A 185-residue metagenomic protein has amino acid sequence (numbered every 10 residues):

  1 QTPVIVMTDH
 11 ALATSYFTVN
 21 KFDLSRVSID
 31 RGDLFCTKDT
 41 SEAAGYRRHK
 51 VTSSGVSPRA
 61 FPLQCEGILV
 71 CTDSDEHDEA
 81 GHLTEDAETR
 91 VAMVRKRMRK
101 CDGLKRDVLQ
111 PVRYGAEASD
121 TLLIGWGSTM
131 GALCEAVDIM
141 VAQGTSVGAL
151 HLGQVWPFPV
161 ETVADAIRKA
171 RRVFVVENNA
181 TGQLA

Functional and structural regions predicted by a protein language model:
T2-A185: Flexible, low-complexity linker and terminal segments
